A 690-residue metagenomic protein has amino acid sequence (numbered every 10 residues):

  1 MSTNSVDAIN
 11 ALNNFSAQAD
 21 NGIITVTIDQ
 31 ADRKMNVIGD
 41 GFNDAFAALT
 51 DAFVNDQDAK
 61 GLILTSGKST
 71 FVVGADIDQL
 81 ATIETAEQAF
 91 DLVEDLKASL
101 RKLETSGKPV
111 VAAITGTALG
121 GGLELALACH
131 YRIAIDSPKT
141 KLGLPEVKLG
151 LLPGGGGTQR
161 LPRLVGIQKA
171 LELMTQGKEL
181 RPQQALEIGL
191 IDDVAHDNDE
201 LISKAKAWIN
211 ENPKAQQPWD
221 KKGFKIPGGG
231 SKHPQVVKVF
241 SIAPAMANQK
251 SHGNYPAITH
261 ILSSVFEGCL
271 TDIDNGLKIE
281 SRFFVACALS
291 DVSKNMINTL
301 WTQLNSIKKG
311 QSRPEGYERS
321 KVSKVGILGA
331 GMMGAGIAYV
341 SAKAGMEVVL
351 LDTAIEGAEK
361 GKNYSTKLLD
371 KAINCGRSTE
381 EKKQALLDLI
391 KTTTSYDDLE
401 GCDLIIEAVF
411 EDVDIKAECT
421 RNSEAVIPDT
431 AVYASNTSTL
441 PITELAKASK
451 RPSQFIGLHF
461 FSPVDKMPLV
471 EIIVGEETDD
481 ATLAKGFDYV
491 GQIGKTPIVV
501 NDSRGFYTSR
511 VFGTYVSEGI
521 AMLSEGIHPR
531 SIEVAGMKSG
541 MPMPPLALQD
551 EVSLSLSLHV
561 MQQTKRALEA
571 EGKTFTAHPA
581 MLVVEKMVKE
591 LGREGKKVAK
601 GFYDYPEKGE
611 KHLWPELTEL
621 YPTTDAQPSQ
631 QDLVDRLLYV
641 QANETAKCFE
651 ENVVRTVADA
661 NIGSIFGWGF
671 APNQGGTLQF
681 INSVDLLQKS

Functional and structural regions predicted by a protein language model:
M1-T65, I83, R101: Conserved CoA-thioester-binding segment of acyl-CoA-metabolizing enzymes
A11-A19, D29-A31, I83-T85, L92-D95 (+4 more regions): N-terminal glycine-rich phosphate-binding loop for ADP-containing cofactors
L49, D95-S106: Catalytic-core regions built around general acid/base machinery
L64-T65, V72, A112-A113, A134 (+2 more regions): Redox-cofactor binding/interface segments in oxidoreductases and associated redox assembly factors
T65-A98, A118, K148-G150: Glycine- (often His-adjacent) and acidic-residue-rich active-site loop that binds/positions the CoA thioester
A112, G116-G122: Gly/Ser-rich catalytic serine loop of serine hydrolases
